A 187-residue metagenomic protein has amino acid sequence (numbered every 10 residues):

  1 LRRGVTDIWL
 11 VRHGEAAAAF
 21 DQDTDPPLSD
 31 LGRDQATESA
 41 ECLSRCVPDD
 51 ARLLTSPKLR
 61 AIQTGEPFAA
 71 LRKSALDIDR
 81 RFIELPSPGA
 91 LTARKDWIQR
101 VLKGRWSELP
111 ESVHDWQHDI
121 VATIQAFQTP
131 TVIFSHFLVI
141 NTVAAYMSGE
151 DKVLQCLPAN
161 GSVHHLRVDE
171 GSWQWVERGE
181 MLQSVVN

Functional and structural regions predicted by a protein language model:
L1-D7, S39, S74-I78, E84-Q99 (+2 more regions): Acidic, low-complexity terminal tails and accessory targeting/binding regions of phosphate-metabolizing enzymes
R2-D77, G104, E108-L109, L154: Active-site-proximal alpha-helix that buttresses catalytic centers in soluble enzyme cores
I8, A51, F127-L138: Generic beta-sheet signal
H13, H136, M181-V185: Histidine-centered active-site/metal-ligand motif
A16, V139-I140: Short active-site segment of divalent metal-dependent hydrolases/proteases that encodes the spacing between
S56-K58, R81, F134-L138, G179: Short, well-ordered beta-to-alpha junction loops that form the rim of enzyme active sites and present histidine/acidic
P67, T142-Y146: Active-site signature of alpha/beta-hydrolase-fold catalytic machinery across serine- and Asp/Cys-nucleophile hydrolases
V101-Q128: Internal catalytic-core helix/loop-beta-alpha segment that presents or stabilizes conserved functional determinants
